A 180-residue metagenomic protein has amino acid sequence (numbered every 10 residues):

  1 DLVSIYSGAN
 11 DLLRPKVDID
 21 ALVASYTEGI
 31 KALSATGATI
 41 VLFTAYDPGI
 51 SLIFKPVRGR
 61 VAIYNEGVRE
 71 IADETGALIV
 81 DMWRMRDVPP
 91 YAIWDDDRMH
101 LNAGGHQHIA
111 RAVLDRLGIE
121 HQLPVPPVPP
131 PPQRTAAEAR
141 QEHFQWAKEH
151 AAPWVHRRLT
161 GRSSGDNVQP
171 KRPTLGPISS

Functional and structural regions predicted by a protein language model:
D1-V23, D47-G49, A151-V155: Oxyanion-hole/transition-state-stabilizing segment in secreted/luminal serine hydrolases and related acyltransferases
I5-Y6, V41-F43, Y64, I79: Ligand-binding pocket scaffold of soluble enzyme catalytic domains
I19-T27, R58-N65: Charged helix-capping and loop-helix junction motifs
I30-S34: Surface-exposed amphipathic alpha-helices with a cationic face
A35-T39, A77: A short helix->loop->beta-strand "cap" motif at the edges of active sites that frequently abuts
I50-W83, A103: Substrate-gating cap/lid alpha-helix
E70, E74, D97-H100, G104-S180: Conserved catalytic region of serine esterases and O-acyltransferases that act on ester linkages in lipids
R86-D96: The feature captures the short pre-catalytic strand/loop hairpin that immediately precedes and shapes the active-site
